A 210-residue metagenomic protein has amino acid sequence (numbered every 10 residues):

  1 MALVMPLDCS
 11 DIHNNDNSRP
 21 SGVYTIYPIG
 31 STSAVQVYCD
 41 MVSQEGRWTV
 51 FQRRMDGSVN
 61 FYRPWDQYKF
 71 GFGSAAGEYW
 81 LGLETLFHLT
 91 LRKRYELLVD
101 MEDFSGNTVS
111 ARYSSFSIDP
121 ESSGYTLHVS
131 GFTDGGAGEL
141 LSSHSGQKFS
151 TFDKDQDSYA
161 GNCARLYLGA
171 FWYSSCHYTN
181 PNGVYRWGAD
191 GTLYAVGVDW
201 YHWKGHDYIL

Functional and structural regions predicted by a protein language model:
M1-L210: Mature extracellular or lumenal effector domains of secreted proteins and single-pass membrane receptors/adhesion
